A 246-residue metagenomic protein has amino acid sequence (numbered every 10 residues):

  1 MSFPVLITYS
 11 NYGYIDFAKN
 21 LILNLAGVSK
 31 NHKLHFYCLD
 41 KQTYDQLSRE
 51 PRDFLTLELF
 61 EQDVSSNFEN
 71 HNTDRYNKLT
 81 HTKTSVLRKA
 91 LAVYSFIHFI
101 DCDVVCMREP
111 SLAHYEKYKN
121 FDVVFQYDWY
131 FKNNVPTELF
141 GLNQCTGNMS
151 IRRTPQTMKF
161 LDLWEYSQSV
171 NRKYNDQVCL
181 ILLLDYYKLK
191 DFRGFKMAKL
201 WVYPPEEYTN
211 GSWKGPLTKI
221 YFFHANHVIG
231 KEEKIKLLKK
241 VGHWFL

Functional and structural regions predicted by a protein language model:
M1-F17: N-proximal low-complexity "stem/linker" segments adjacent to membrane-targeting elements
Y14-K19, L34, E232-K234: Short N-terminal binding/cap micro-motifs at the start of the first secondary-structure element
D16-K19, H81, S85, Y174-L182: A structural signal for well-ordered alpha-helical segments within the folded catalytic domains of diverse enzymes
N24-H32: Short, acidic, metal-binding catalytic loop of nucleotide-sugar glycosyltransferases
K33-K41: Short beta-strand/loop segment that forms part of the nucleotide-sugar
T43-V93: Active-site-proximal specificity loops/subdomain of glycosyltransferases
L79-Q144, S150-T154: GT-A fold catalytic core of metal-dependent nucleotide-sugar glycosyltransferases, centered on the diacidic
I151-L246: Catalytic core and acceptor-binding pocket of nucleotide-sugar-dependent glycosyltransferases
